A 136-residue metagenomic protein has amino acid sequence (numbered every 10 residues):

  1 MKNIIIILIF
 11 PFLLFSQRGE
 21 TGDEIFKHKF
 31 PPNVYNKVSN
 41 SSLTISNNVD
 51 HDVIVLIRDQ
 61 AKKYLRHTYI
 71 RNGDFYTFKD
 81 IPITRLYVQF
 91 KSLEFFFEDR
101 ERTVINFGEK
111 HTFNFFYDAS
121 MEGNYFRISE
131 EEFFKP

Functional and structural regions predicted by a protein language model:
M1, I81, K135-P136: Generic low-polarity alpha-helical segments
N3-F15: Sec-dependent N-terminal signal peptides
Q17-A61, S92-P136: Primarily secretory-pathway and cell-envelope proteins
R66-R71: Short beta-strand segments within Ig-like beta-sandwich modules, predominantly Fibronectin type-III
N72-Y76: Glycine-centered loop-to-beta-strand initiation motif
T77-R85: Short Pro-Gly-centered beta-turn/loop motif in secreted/extracellular proteins
T84-E94: A short, solvent-exposed beta-strand micro-motif common in secreted/extracellular proteins
